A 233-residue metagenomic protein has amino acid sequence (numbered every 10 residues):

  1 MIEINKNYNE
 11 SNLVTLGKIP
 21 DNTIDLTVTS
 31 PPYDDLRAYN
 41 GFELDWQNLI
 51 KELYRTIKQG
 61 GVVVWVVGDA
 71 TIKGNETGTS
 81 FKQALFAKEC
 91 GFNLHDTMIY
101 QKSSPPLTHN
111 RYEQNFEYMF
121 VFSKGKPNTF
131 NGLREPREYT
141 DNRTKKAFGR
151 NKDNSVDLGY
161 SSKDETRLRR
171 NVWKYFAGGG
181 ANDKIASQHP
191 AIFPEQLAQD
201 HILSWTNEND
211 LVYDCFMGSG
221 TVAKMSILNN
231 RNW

Functional and structural regions predicted by a protein language model:
M1-W233: Core catalytic lobe of class I
